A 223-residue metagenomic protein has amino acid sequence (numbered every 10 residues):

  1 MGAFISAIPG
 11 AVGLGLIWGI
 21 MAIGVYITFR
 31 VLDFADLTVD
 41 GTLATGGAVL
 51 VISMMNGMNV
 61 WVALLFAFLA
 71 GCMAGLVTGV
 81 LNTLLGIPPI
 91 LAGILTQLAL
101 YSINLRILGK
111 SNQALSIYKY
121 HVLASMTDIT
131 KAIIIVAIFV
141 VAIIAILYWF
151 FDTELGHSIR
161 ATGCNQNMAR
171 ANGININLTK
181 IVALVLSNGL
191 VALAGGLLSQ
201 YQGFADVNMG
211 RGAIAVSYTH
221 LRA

Functional and structural regions predicted by a protein language model:
M1-M21, V49, N56-V62: Membrane-interfacial amphipathic/re-entrant helices at transmembrane-helix boundaries
A3-G10, L190-Y218: Inter-helical junctions in multi-pass inner-membrane proteins, predominant in energy-converting antiporter-like
W18-I20, T42, G46, L50 (+5 more regions): Alpha-helical transmembrane segments in multi-pass membrane proteins
F29-G46, L81-L95, S158, V182 (+1 more regions): Short, non-helical or kinked segments that cap or interrupt transmembrane helices
M58-L98: Alpha-helical transmembrane segments within multi-pass membrane transporters and channels
P89, G93-D152, I181-V182, Q202-D206: Transmembrane helix-bundle core of multi-pass membrane transporters and related energy-transducing complexes
A145-V185, Y201: Membrane-helix/interface signature in polytopic inner-membrane proteins
T219-A223: Conserved small/polar residues in nucleotide/adenosyl-binding loops
